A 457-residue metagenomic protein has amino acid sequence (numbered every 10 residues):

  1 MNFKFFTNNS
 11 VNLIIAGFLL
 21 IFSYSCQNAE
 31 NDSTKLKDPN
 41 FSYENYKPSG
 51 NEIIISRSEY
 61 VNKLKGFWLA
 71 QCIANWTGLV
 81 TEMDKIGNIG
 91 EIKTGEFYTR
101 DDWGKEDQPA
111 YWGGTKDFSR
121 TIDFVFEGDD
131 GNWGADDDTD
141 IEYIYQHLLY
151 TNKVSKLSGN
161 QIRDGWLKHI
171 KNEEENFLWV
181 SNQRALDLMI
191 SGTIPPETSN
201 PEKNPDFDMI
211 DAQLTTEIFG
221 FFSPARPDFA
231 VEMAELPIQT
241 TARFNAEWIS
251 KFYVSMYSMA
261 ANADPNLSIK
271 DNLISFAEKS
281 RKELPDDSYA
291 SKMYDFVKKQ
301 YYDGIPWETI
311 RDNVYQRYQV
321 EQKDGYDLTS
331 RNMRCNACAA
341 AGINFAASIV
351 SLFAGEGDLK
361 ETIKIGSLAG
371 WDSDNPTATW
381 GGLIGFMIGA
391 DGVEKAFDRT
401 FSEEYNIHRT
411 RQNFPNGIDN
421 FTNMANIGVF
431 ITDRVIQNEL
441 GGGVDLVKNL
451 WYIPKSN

Functional and structural regions predicted by a protein language model:
N2-I14: Bacterial N-terminal signal peptides that target proteins for export
F22-S25: C-terminal motif of bacterial Sec signal peptides marking the signal peptidase cleavage site
Q27-S33: Bacterial lipoprotein signal-peptidase II cleavage site
N51-I55, L186-F207, T216-R226, E235-T240 (+1 more regions): Accessory "access/gating" subregions that flank catalytic or transport cores
L69, G131-D137, I141, Q146-S250: Active-site cavity-forming subdomains of large catalytic enzyme subunits
I73, T77, D84-D102, A242-N245 (+3 more regions): Catalytic phosphate/nucleotide-handling subdomain of diverse soluble enzymes
L79-F126, T139-I141, R163, E173-N176: Active-site-surrounding "flap" and adjacent substrate/cofactor-binding loops of secreted or lumenal enzymes, prototyped
Y111-D136, I407-I436: A structural-propensity feature for long, helix-poor, extended segments
